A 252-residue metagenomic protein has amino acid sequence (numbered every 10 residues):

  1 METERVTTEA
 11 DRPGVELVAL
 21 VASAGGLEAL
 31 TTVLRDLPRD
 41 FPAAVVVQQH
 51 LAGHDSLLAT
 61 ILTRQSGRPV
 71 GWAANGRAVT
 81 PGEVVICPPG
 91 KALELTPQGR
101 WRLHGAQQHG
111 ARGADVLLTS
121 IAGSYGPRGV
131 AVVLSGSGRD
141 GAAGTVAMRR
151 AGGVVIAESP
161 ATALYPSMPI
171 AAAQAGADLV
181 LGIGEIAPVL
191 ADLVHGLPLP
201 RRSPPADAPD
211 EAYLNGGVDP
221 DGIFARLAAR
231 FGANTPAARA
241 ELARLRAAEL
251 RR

Functional and structural regions predicted by a protein language model:
M1-R252: Conserved acid/base catalytic micro-environments in cytosolic active-site loops
